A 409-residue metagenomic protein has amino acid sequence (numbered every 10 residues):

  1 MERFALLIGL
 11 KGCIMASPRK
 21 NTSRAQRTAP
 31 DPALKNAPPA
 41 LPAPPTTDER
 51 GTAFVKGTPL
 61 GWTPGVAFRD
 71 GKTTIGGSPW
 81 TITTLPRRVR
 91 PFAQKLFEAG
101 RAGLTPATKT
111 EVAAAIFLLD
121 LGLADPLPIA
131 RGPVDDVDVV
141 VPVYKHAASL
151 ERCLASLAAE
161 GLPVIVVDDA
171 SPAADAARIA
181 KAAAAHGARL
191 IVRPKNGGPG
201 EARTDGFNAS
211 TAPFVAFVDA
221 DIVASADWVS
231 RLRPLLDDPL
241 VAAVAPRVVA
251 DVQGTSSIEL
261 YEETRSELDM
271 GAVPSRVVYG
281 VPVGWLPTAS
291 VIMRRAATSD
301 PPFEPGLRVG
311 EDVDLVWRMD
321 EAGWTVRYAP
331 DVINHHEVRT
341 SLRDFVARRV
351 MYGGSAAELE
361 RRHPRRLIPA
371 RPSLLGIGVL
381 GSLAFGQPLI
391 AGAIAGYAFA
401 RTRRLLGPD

Functional and structural regions predicted by a protein language model:
A16-E98, D120: Acidic, low-complexity/disordered tracts enriched in E/D and polar residues
R24, K35, T47, R88-P91 (+1 more regions): N-proximal low-complexity "stem/linker" segments adjacent to membrane-targeting elements
A155-V192: Acidic donor-binding segment of Leloir-type glycosyltransferases
R193-S210, P274-V281, R318: Glycine-rich, basic loop-to-helix element that forms the pyrophosphate-binding segment of sugar-nucleotide handling
V215: Short aromatic/hydrophobic "clamp" motif used to bind/position activated sugar donors
D227-E259, E337: Conserved donor NDP-sugar-binding/catalytic core segment of glycosyltransferases
P246, E262-V283: Short, flexible, basic/aromatic active-site loop/helix in glycosyltransferases
V313-R365, G396-D409: Catalytic donor/gating beta->alpha subdomain of glycosyltransferases that bind UDP-sugars
